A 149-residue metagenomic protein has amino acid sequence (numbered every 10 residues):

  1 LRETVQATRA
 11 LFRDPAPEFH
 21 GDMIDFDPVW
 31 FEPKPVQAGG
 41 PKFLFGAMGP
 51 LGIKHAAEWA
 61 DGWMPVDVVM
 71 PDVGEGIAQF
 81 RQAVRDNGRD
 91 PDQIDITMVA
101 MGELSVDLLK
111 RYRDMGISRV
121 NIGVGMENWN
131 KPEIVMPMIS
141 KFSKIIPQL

Functional and structural regions predicted by a protein language model:
L1-L149: Active-site-adjacent structural elements that line small-molecule/cofactor binding pockets in enzymes
